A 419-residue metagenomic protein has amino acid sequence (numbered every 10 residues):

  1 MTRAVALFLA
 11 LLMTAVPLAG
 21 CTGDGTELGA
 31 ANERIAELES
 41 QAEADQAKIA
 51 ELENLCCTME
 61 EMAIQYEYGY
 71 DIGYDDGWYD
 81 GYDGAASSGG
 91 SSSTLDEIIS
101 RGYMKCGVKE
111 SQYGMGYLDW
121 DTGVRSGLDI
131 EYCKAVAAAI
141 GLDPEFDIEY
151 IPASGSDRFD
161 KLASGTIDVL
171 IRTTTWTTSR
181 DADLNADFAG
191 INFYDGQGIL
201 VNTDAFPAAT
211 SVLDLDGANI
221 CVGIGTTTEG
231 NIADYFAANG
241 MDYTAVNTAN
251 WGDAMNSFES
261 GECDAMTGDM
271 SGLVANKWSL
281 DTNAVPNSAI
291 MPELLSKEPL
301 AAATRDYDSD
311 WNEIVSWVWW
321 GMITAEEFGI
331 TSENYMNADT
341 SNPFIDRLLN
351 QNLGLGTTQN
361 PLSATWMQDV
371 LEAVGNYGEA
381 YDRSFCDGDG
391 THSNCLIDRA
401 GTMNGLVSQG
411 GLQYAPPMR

Functional and structural regions predicted by a protein language model:
M1-M59, Y66-S88: Secretory targeting signatures
S88-S92, E97-R172, L406: Extracytoplasmic small-molecule ligand-binding "clamshell" domains of the periplasmic binding protein/Venus flytrap
T94, Y132-C133, D157-L162, W251-S257 (+2 more regions): Short, hydrophobic alpha-helical packing/hinge segments within bilobed ligand-binding/sensory domains
K105-G114, T122-G141, D195-M255: Bilobed "Venus flytrap"/periplasmic-binding protein-like clamshell domains and structurally analogous long
K134, E145-D214, S271-S296, Y414-P417: Acidic, polar ligand-binding/catalytic clefts
V136, L162-A163, I199, L215 (+3 more regions): Hydrophobic residues within well-ordered alpha-helices
A138, T203-F206, N219, T226 (+3 more regions): Extended ligand-binding regions for polar small-molecule ligands
G354-R419: C-terminal functional modules
